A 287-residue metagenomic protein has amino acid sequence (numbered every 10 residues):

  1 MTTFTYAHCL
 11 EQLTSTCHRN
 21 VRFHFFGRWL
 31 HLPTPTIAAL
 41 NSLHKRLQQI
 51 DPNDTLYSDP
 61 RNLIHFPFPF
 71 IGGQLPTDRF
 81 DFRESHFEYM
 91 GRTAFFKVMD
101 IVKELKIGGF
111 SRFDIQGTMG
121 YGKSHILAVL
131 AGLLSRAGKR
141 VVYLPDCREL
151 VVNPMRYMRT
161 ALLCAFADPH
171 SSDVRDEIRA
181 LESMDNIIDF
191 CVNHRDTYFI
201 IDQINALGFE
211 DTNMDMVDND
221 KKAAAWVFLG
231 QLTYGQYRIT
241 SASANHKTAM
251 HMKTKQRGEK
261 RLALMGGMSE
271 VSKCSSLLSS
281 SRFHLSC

Functional and structural regions predicted by a protein language model:
M1-S111, V217-W226, G230, Y237-R238 (+3 more regions): A short, basic N-terminal segment
T3-H8, D173-L181, S275: Intrinsically disordered, low-complexity basic segments at termini and long loops, enriched in Pro/Gly and/or Arg/Ser
R92, D146, S243-H246: Alpha-helix initiation/capping motif
F96, D100, T160, C164 (+2 more regions): Charged/polar, solvent-exposed surface patches and flexible loops
K106-Q203, L207-T212: P-loop NTPase nucleotide-binding core
V192-Y198, A206-C287: The catalytic "switch" region of P-loop NTPases
